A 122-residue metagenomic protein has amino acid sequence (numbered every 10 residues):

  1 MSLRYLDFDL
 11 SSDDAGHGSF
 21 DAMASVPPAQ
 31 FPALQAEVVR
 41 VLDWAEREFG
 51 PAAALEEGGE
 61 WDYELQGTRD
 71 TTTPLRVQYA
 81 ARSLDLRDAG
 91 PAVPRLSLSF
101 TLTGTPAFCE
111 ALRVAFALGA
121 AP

Functional and structural regions predicted by a protein language model:
M1-E56: Long, contiguous N-terminal structural blocks used for assembly/anchoring
S2-Y5, H17, E60, R76 (+2 more regions): Generic intrinsically disordered, low-complexity segments enriched for polar/acidic and small residues
L6-D13, A22, W61-L65, V77 (+1 more regions): Generic preference for hydrophobic/aromatic residues in regular secondary structure cores
Q30-R47, G90-P122: Ampiphathic alpha-helical segments that act as solvent-exposed interaction surfaces
W44-P106: Amphipathic protein-protein interaction modules
